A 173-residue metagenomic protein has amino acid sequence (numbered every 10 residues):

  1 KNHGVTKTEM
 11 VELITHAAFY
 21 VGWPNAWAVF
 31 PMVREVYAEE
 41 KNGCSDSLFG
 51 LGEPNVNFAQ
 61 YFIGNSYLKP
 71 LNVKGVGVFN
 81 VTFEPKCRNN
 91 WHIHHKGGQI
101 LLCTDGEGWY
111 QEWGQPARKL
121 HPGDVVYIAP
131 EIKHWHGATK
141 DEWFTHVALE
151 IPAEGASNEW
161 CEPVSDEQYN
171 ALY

Functional and structural regions predicted by a protein language model:
K1-C44, N72: Hydrophobic alpha-helical segments
K41-G77, N90, E159-Y173: A short, N-terminal "cap"/entry segment at the start of jelly-roll beta-barrel domains of the cupin/DSBH fold
G77-H94: Conserved short histidine dyad/triad with adjacent acidic residue
N80, I93, T104, E112-G114 (+2 more regions): Residue-level recognition of conserved beta-strand positions in structured domain cores
R88, H95-P122, I132: A short beta-strand-loop-beta hairpin characteristic of the jelly-roll/cupin
W109, A117, P122, P130-S157: Ligand-binding loop in jelly-roll beta-barrel domains
